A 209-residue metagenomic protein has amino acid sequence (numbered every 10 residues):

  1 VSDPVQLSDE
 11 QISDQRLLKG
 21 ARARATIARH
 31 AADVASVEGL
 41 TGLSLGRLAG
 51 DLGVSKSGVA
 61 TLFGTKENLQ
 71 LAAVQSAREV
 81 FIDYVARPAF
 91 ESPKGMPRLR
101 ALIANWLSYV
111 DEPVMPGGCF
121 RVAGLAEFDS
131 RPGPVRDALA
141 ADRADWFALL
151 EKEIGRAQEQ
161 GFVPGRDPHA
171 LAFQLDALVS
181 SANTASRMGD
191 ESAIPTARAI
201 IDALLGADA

Functional and structural regions predicted by a protein language model:
V1-R22, P164-R166: N-terminal intrinsically disordered/low-complexity leader segments
G20, P168-L175, A193-A197: Short amphipathic alpha-helix in the helical subdomain of ABC transporter nucleotide-binding domains
A23-T26, H30, V34-N68, A72: Helix-turn-helix
A72, A86-G117, A170-L175: Hydrophobic alpha-helical connector segments
S76-F81: Short, basic, alpha-helical segments at the C-terminal edge of helix-turn-helix-like DNA-binding modules
I82, P97-A101, G133-E159, F173: Amphipathic alpha-helical packing segments from all-alpha helical-bundle domains
R98, P113-P134: Amphipathic alpha-helical segments used for helix-helix packing
Y109, R156, L175-S192, L204-A209: Amphipathic C-terminal alpha-helical segment
